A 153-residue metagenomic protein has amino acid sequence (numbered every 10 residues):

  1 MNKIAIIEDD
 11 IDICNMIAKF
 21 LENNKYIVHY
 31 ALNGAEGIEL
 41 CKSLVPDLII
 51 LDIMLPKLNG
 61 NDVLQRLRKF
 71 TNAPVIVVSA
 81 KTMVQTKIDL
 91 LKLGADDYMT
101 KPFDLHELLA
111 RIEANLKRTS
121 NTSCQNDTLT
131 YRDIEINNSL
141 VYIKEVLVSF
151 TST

Functional and structural regions predicted by a protein language model:
M1-S120: N-terminal/domain-start alpha-helical segments
K3, A114-T153: Short, Lys/Arg-enriched segments at the junction into DNA-binding effector domains of transcriptional regulators
